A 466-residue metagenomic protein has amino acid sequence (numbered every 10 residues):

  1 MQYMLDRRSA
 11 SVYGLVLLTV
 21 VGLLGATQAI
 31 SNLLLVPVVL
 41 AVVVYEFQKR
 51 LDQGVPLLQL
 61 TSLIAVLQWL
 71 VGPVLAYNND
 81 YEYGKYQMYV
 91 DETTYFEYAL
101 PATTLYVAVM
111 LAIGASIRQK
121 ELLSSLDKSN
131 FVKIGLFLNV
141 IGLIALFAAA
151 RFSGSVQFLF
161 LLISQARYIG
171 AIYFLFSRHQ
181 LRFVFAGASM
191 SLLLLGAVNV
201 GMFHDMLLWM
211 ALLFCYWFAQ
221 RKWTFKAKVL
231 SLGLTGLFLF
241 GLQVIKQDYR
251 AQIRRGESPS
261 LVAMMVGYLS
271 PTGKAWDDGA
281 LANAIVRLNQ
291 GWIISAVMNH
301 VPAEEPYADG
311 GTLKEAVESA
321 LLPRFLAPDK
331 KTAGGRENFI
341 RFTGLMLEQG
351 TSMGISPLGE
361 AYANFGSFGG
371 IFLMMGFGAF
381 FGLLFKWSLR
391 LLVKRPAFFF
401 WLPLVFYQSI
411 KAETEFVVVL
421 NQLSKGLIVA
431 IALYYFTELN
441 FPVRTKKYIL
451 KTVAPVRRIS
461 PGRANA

Functional and structural regions predicted by a protein language model:
M1-S116, M190, L213-F238, L423-A430 (+1 more regions): N-terminal "leader" segments that precede or initiate the main folded domain
M4-G14, Q53-V66, L126-F137, H179-G187 (+1 more regions): Membrane-interfacial loop-to-transmembrane alpha-helix junctions, especially the N-terminal start
G14-G22, V39-V43, I141-L146, A166-Y173 (+5 more regions): Hydrophobic, membrane-inserted alpha-helices
L35-A41, P101-V109, S164, A363-G382: Hydrophobic alpha-helical transmembrane segments
L58-L67, F185-L195, W209-L212, K228-G236 (+2 more regions): Central hydrophobic cores of alpha-helical transmembrane segments in multi-pass integral membrane proteins
N79-R250: Membrane-embedded catalytic interface detector for glycan/lipid assembly enzymes
S153-G154, G350-A466: Hydrophobic alpha-helical segments
S231-T332: Aromatic-rich transmembrane-lumenal/periplasmic boundary elements in polytopic membrane proteins
